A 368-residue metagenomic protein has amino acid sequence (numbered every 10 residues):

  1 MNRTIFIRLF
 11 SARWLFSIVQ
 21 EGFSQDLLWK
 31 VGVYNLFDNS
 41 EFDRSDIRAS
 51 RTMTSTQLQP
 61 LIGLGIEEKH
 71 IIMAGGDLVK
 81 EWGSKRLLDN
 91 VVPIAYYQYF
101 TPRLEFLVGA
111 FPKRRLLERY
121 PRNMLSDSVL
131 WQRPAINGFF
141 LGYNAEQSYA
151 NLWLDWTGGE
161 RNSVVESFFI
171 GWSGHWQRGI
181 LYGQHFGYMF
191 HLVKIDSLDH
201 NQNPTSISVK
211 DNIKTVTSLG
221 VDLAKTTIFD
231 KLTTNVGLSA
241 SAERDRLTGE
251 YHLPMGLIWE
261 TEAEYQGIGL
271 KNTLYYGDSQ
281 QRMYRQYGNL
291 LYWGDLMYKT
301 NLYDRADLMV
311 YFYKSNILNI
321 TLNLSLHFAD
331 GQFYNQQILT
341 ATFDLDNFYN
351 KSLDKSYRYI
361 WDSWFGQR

Functional and structural regions predicted by a protein language model:
M1-W29, L141, N335-F348, Q367-R368: Bacterial Sec-dependent N-terminal signal peptides
F23-F42, I72, F106, T234-V236: Transmembrane beta-strand segments of Gram-negative outer membrane beta-barrel proteins
W29-V31, L58, T217, L257: One face of beta-strands
G32, S45-F169, D295-N301, M309 (+2 more regions): Outer-membrane beta-barrel channel domains
D38-S40, R115-R119, V193-D196: Short acidic/His/Gly/Ser-rich catalytic and metal-binding motifs that mark active-site loops of diverse hydrolases
E41-S45, L247: Flexible, membrane-facing loop/turn or short amphipathic-helix motifs that contact lipid bilayers or gate lipid-binding
I94, A145-T157, R161-R368: Exposed, low-structure sequence patches enriched in small/polar residues
